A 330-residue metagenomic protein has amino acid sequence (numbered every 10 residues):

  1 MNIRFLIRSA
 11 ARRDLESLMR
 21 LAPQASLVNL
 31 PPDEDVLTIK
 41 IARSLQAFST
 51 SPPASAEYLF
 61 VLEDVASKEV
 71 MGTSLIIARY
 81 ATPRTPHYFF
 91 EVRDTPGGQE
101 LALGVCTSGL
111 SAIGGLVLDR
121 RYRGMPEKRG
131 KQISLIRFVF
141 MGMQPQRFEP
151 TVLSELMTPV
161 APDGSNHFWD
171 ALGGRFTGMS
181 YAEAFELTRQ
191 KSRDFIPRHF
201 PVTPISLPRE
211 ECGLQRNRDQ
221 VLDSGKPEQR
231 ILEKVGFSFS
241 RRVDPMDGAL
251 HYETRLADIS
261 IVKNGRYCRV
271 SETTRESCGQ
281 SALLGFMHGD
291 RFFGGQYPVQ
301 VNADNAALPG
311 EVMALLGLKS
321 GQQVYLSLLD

Functional and structural regions predicted by a protein language model:
L6-L18: A short beta-loop-alpha structural element at the N-terminal edge of CoA-dependent acyl/N-acetyltransferase catalytic
P31-M71, L75-P83: Active-site rim helix/loop that mediates acceptor-substrate recognition in acyltransferases
I77-L116, A182-Q190, P197: Conserved acyl-donor/pantetheine-binding loop and adjacent beta-alpha core of acyl/acetyltransferases and related
G114-R121, P150-S165, L214-K226: Conserved beta-strand-loop-alpha-helix junction that forms the acyl-donor binding cleft
L118, G124-M141: Conserved acetyl-CoA-binding loop-helix of GNAT-fold acetyltransferases
L172, Y181-H199, I205-Q220: Long, charge-rich alpha-helical interaction segments
S206-T274: Anionic-ligand-binding alpha/beta catalytic cores of soluble enzymes and soluble regulatory domains that recognize
Q296-G321: Short beta-strand-centered segments at strand-helix junctions
